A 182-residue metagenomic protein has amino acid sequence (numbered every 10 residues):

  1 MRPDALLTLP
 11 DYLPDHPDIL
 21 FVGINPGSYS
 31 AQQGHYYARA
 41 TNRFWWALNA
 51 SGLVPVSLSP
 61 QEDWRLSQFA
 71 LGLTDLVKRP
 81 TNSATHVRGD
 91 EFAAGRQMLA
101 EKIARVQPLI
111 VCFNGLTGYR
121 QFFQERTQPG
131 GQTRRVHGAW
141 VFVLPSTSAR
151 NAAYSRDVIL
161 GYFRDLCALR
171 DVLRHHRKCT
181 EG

Functional and structural regions predicted by a protein language model:
M1-D18, A40, S83-L99, E125-G182: C-terminal capping/extension of enzyme domains
T8-P14, S57-L66, K102: Short amphipathic alpha-helices and their capping/turn segments at secondary-structure boundaries
D18-I24: Short, hydrophobic/glycine-enriched beta-strand segments
N25-Y29, K78-T81, L116-Y119, T147-R150: Short, solvent-exposed loop/turn segments at secondary-structure junctions
S30-D90: Short, surface-exposed acidic-centric catalytic microdomains
S30-Q33, R120-Q124, A153-Y154: Short glycine-/acidic-enriched loop or helix-start segments at secondary-structure transitions that form or flank
Q68-F122: Internal catalytic-core helix/loop-beta-alpha segment that presents or stabilizes conserved functional determinants
